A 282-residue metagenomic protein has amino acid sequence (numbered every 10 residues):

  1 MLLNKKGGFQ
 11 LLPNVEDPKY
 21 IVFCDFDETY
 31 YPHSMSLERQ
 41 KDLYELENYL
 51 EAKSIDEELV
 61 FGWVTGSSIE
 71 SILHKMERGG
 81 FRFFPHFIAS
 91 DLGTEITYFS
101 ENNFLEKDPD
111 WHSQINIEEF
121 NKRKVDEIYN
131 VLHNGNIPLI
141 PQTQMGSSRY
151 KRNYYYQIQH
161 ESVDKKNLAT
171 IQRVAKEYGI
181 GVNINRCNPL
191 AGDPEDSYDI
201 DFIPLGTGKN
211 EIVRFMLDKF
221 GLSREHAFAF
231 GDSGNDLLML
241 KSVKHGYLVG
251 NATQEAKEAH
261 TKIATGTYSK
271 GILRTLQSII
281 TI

Functional and structural regions predicted by a protein language model:
M1-F26, Y30-S34, E45-A52: Non-catalytic pre-domain segments flanking phosphatase-related domains
L3-K6, D42-T143: Active-site phosphate-binding/coordination module
N4-K5, D17, I203-I282: Mg2+-dependent phosphoryl-transfer enzymes with acidic/Ser/Thr/Gly-rich catalytic loops
Y20-V22, H86, A227: The start of beta-strands in P-loop NTPase/AAA+ ATPase cores
V22-T29, D91-G93, G146, Y155-Q157: Short loop/turn segments at strand-loop or loop-helix junctions that form parts of catalytic or ligand-binding pockets
Y30-E38, I200-P204: Glycine-rich phosphate-binding "P-loop"
F99-D108, Y198-D201, S278-I282: Short, surface-exposed amphipathic charged segments that create phosphate/polyanion-binding patches used for binding
V131-F228, N235-L238, S242: Conserved acidic, metal-coordinating active-site core of Asp-based, Mg2+-dependent phosphoryl-transfer enzymes
